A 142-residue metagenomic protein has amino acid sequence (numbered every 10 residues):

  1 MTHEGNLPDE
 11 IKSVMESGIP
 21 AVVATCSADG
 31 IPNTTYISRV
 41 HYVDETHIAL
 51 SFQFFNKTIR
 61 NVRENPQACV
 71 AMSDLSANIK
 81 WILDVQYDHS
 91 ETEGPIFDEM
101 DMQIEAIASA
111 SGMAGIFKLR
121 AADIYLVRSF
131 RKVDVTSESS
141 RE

Functional and structural regions predicted by a protein language model:
M1-E142: Binding-site signature for planar aromatic cofactors or substrates
